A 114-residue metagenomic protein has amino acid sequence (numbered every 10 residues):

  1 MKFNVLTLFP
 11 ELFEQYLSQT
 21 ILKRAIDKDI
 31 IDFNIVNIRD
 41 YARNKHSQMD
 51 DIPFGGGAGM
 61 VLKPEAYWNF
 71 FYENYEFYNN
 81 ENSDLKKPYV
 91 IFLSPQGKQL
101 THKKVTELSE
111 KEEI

Functional and structural regions predicted by a protein language model:
M1-I114: Post-transcriptional modification and biogenesis factors for structured RNAs of the translation apparatus
